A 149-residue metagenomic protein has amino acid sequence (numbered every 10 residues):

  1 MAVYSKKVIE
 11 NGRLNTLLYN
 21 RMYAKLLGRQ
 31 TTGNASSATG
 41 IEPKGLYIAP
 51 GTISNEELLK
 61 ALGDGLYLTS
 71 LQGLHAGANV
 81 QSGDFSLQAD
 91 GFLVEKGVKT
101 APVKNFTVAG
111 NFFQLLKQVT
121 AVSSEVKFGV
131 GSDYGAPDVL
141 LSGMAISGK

Functional and structural regions predicted by a protein language model:
M1-K149: Dual-mode signal for accessory low-complexity, basic/Gly-rich regions
